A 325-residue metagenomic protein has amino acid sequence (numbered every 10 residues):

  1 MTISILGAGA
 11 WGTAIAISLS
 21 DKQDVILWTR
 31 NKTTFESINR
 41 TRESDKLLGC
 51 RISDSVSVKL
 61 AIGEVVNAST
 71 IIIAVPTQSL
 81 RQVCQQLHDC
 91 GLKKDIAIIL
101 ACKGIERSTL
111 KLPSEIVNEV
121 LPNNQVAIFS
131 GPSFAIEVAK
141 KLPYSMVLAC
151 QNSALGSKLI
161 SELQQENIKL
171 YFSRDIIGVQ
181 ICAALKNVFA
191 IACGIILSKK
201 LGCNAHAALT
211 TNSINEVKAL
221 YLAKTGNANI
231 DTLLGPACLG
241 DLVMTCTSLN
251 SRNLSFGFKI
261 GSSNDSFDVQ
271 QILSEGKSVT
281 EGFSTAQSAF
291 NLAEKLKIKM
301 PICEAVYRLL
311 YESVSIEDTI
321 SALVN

Functional and structural regions predicted by a protein language model:
M1-L60, Q86: NAD(P)+-binding Rossmann beta1-loop-alpha1 motif at the extreme N-terminus of oxidoreductases
I3, D24-V25, N124-V126, L170: Hydrophobic anchor at the start of a short beta-strand that flanks the dinucleotide cofactor-binding loop
L6, A10, A14, T33 (+16 more regions): Conserved active-site and cofactor/substrate-binding residues in soluble primary-metabolism enzymes
R51-P143, L159-S161: Rossmann-like NAD(P)(H) cofactor-binding subdomain of soluble oxidoreductases
S79, C90, I116-N124, P143-T232: Internal alpha-helical scaffold of NAD(P)-dependent oxidoreductase catalytic cores
K186, C193-L197, L222-N325: NAD(P)-dependent Rossmann-like dehydrogenase/reductase catalytic/cofactor-binding core
